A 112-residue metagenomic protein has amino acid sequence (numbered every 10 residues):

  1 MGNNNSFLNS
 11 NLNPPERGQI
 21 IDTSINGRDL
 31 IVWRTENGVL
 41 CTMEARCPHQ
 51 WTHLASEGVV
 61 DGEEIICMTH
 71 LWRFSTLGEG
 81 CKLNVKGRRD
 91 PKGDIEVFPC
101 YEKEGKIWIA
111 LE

Functional and structural regions predicted by a protein language model:
M1-P15: Short amphipathic
P15, Q19-E112: Rieske [2Fe-2S] iron-sulfur-binding domain
